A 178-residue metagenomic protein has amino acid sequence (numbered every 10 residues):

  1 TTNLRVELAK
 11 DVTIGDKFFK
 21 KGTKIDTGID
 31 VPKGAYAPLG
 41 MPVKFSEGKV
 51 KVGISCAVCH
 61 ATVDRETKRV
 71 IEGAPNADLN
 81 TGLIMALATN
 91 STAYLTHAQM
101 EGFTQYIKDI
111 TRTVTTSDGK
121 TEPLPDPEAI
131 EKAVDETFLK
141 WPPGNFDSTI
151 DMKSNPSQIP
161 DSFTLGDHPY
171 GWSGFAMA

Functional and structural regions predicted by a protein language model:
T1-A178: Periplasmic c-type cytochrome electron-transfer domains
